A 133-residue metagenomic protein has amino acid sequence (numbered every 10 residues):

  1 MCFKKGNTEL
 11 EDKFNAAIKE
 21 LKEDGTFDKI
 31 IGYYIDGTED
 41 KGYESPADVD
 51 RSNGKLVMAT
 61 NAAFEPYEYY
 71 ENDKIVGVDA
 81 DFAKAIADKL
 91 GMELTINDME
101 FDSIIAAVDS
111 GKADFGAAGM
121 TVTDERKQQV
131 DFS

Functional and structural regions predicted by a protein language model:
M1-D40, D81-K89: Extended ligand-binding regions for polar small-molecule ligands
M1-F3, S45-V49, D79, K127-S133: A structural signal for short loop-to-beta-strand junctions that line the ligand-binding cleft of periplasmic/secreted
F3-K5, K55-A62, F132-S133: Hydrophobic/proline-rich hinge and linker segments of small-molecule sensing/allosteric domains, predominantly
K4-T8, A63-F64, N72-K74, T121-V122: Short coil/turn segments
K5, K84, D88, E93-S133: Acidic, polar ligand-binding/catalytic clefts
D24, N72, S110-K112: Charged, alpha-helical scaffolding/interaction elements associated with membrane systems
I30-M58: Disordered inhibitory propeptide/activation segment of secreted metzincin zinc metalloprotease zymogens, centered on
G54-G77: Short glycine-rich His-centered loop
